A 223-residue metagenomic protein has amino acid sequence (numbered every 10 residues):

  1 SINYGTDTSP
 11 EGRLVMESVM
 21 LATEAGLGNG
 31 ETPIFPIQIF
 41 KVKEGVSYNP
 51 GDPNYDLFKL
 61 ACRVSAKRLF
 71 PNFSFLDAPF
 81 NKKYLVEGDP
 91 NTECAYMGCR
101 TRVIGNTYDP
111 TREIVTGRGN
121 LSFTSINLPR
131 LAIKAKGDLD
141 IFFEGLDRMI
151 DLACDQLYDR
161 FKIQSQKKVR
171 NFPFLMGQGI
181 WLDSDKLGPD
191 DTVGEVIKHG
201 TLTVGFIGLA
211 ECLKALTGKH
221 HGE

Functional and structural regions predicted by a protein language model:
S1-K198, K219, E223: Conserved catalytic cores of very large enzyme subunits
L202-A215: Contiguous, well-ordered alpha-helical segments that form the cores/surfaces of helical PPI scaffolds
